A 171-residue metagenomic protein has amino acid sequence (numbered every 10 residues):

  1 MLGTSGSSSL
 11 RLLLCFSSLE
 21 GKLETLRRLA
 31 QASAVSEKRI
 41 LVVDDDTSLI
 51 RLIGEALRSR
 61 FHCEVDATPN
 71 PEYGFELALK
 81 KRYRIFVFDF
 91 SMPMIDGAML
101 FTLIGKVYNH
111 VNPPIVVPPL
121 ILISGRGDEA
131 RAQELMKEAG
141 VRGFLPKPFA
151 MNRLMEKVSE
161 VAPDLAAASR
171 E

Functional and structural regions predicted by a protein language model:
M1-R39, R51, T102, V111-V117 (+1 more regions): Non-catalytic signal-transmission and effector/linker regions of two-component phosphorelay proteins
T47-D66: Two-component/phosphorelay signaling modules centered on CheY-like receiver
A67-E76, G97: Helix N-cap/capping motif at the beta->alpha junctions
R82-V87: Active-site beta3 strand of CheY-like receiver
M92: Receiver (REC) domain active-site loop signature in two-component systems and cognate sites in sensor histidine kinases
M99, V116, G127-L145, E156: Alpha4 helix (beta4-alpha4-beta5 surface) of REC/receiver domains from two-component response regulators
P118, I123-S124: Hydrophobic/aromatic residues positioned on beta-strands within the core alpha/beta folds
